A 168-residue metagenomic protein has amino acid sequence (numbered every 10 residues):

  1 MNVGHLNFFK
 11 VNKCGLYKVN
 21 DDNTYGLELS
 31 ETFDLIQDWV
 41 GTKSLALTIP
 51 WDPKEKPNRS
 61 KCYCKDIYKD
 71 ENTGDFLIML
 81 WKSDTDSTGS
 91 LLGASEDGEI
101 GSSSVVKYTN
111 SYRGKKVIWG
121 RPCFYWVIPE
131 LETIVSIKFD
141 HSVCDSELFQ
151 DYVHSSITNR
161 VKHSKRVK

Functional and structural regions predicted by a protein language model:
M1-G98, H141-K168: Terminal interaction module
D97-Y108: A short, contiguous, amphipathic alpha-helix enriched in charged residues
T109-W126: Catalytic micro-motifs at enzyme active sites that drive phosphoryl/nucleotidyl and oxygen chemistry
G120, P129-L131, C144, L148: Residues forming well-ordered secondary-structure scaffolds
F124-I137: Glycine-rich, often proline-containing surface loops adjacent to acidic residues and nearby aromatics that form
